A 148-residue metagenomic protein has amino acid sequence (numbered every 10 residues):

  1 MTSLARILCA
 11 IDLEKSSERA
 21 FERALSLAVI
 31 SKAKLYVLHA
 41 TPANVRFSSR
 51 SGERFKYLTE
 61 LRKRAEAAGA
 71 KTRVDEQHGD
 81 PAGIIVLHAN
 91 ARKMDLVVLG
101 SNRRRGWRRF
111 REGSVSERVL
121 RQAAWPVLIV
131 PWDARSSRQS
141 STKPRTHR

Functional and structural regions predicted by a protein language model:
M1-E18, D95-L96, R121-R148: Intrinsically disordered or low-complexity boundary/linker segments at protein termini and domain junctions
T2-S51, T72, H147-R148: Small/aliphatic-rich secondary-structure junction motif
H39-A40, G100-N102, P131-W132: Short secondary-structure boundary segments
E76-I84: Charged docking surfaces used in two-component/phosphorelay signaling
H88-M94: Glycine-rich phosphate-binding loop signature in dinucleotide/nucleotide-binding domains
G100-Q122, S136-Q139: Glycine-rich, Arg-bearing micro-motifs that act as flexible, cationic patches
